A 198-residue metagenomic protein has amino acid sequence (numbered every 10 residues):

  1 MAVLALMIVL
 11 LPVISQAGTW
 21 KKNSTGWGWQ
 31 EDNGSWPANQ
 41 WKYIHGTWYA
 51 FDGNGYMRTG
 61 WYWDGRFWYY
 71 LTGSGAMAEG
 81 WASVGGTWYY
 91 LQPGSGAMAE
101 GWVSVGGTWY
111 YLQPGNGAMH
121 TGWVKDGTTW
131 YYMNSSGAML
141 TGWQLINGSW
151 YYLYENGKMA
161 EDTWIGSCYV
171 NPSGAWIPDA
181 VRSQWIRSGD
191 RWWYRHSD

Functional and structural regions predicted by a protein language model:
M1-D198: Extracellular adhesion/carbohydrate-binding repeat motifs centered on closely spaced tryptophans
